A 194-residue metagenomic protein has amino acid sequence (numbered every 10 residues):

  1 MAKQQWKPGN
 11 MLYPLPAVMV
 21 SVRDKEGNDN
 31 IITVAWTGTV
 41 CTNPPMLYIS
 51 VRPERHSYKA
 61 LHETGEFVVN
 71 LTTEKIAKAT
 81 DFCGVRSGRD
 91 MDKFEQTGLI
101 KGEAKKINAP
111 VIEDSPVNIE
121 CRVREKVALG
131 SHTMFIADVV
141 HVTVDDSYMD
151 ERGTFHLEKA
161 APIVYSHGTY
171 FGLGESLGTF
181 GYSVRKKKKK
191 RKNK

Functional and structural regions predicted by a protein language model:
M1-K194: Basic, polyanion-binding surface patches
